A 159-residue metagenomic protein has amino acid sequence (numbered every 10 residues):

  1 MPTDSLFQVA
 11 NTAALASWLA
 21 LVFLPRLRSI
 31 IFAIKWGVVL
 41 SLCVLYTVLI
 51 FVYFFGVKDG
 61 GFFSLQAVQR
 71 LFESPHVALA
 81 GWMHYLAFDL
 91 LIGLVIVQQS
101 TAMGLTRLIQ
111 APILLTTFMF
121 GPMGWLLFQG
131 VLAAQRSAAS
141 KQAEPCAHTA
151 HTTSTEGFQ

Functional and structural regions predicted by a protein language model:
M1, A67-G81: Short aromatic-rich membrane-water interface segments that cap or initiate transmembrane helices in multi-pass membrane
D4-A13, A80-M83: Structural signature of hydrophobic alpha-helical transmembrane segments
V9-I30: N-terminal signal-anchor/start-transfer transmembrane helix
A16, L90-V97: Alpha-helical transmembrane segments of polytopic integral membrane proteins, especially the permease/helical cores
S29-L49: Loop-to-helix transition at the N-terminal end of transmembrane alpha-helices
A111-A134: Hydrophobic, aromatic-rich membrane-embedded alpha-helical segments
V131-A150: Membrane-interface alpha-helices
